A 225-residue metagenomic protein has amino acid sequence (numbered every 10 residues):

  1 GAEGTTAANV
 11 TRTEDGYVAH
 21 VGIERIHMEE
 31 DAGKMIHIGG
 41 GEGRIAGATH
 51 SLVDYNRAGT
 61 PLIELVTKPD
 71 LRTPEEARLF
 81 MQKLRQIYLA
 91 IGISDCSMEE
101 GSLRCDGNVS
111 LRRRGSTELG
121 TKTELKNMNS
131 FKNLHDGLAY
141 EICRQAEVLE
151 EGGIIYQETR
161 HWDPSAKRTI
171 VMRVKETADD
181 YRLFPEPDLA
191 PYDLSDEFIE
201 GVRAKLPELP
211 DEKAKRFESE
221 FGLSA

Functional and structural regions predicted by a protein language model:
G1-E208: Basic, nucleic-acid-interacting segments
E208-A225: Long, charged low-complexity interaction segments
